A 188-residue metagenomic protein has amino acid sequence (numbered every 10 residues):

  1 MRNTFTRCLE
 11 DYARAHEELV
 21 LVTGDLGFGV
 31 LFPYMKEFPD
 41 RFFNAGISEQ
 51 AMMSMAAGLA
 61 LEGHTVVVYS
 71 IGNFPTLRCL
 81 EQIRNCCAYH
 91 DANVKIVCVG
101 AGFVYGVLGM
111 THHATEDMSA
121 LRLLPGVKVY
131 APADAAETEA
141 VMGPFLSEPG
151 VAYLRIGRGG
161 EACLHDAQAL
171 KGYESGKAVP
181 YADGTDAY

Functional and structural regions predicted by a protein language model:
M1-A178: Thiamine diphosphate
Y181-Y188: Short, intrinsically disordered, charge-balanced linker/junction segments flanking boundaries in proteins
